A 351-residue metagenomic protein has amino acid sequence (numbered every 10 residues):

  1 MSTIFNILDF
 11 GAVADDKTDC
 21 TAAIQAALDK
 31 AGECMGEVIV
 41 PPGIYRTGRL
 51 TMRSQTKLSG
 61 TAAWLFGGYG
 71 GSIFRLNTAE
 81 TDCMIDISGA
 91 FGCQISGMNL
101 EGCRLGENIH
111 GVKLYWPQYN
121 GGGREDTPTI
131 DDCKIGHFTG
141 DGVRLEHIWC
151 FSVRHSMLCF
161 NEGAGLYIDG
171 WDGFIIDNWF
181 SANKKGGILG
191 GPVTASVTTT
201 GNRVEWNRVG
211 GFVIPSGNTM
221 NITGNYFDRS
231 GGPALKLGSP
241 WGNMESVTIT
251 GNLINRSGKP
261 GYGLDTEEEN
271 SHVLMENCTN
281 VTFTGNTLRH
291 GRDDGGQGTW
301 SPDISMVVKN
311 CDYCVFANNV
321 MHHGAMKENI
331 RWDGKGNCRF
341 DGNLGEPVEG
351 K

Functional and structural regions predicted by a protein language model:
M1-F5, D341: Glycine-rich, low-complexity segments
I7-I39: Acidic Gly/Asp/Thr-rich repetitive segments characteristic of extracellular carbohydrate-active and adhesion proteins
Q25-E33, Y45-S59, F66-S96, E101-D126 (+4 more regions): Extracellular beta-strand-rich solenoid/capping regions of secreted or surface-exposed proteins that bind or remodel
G36, T47-R49, G67-G70, T78-C83 (+10 more regions): Short glycine/acidic-rich loop motifs that flank beta-strands on beta-rich extracellular proteins
V40-P42, T61: A secondary-structure boundary/capping signal
R53-S54, E80, G89-A90, I95 (+21 more regions): Parallel beta-helix/beta-solenoid
Q94-G187: Right-handed parallel beta-helix
